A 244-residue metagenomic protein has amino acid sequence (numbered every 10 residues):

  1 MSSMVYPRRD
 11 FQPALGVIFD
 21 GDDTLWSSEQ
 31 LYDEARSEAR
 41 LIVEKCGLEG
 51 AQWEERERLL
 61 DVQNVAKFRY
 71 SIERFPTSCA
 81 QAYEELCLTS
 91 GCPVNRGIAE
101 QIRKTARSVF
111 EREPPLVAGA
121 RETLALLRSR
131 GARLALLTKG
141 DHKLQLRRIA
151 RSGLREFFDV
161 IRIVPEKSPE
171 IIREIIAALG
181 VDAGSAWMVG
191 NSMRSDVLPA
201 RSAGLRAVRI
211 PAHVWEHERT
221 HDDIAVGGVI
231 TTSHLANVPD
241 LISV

Functional and structural regions predicted by a protein language model:
M1-A14, R121, A125-S129, D141-V244: Asp-based, Mg2+/Mn2+-dependent phosphohydrolase catalytic module
S3-R56: Active-site neighborhood of HAD-like aspartate-dependent phosphohydrolases
Y32-R40, P76, A80, E84 (+1 more regions): An amphipathic alpha-helix signature
E38, I42, C46, T123-A132: A short, Lys/Arg-enriched amphipathic alpha-helix followed by its capping loop at the start of a domain
L59-S108, L126: A metal-dependent, Asp-based hydrolase signature
K104-R112, F158-V160: Glycine-rich phosphate-binding "P-loop"
V109-A125: Active-site periphery "cap/insert" segments of enzyme catalytic domains
